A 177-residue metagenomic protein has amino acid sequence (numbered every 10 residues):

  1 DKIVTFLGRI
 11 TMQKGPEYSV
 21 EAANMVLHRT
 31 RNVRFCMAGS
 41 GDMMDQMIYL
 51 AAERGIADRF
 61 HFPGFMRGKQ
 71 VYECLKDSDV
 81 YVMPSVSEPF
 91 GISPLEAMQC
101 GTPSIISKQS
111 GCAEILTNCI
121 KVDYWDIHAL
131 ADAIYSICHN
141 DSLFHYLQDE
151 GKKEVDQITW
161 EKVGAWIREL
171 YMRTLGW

Functional and structural regions predicted by a protein language model:
D1-K14, V20-A23, C36, Q148: Conserved donor-binding/catalytic core segment of Leloir-type glycosyltransferases
I48-M66: Nucleotide-activated donor-binding/catalytic signature segment of Leloir-type glycosyltransferases, i.e., the conserved
F65-M66, E73-S78, I167: Short alpha-helical donor nucleotide-sugar binding micro-motif in glycosyltransferases
V86: Aromatic "clamp/platform" in nucleotide-sugar-dependent glycosyltransferases that forms part of the donor/acceptor
G91-P94, C112: Short glycine/serine-rich donor-binding loops of glycosyltransferases
P103-I106: Short hydrophobic beta-strand element within catalytic cores of glycosyltransferases and related nucleotide-activated
C119-H128, S136-D141: Conserved acidic donor-binding segment of nucleotide-sugar-dependent glycosyltransferases
S142-M172, G176: A charged, aromatic-enriched C-terminal amphipathic alpha-helix characteristic of glycosyltransferases across folds
